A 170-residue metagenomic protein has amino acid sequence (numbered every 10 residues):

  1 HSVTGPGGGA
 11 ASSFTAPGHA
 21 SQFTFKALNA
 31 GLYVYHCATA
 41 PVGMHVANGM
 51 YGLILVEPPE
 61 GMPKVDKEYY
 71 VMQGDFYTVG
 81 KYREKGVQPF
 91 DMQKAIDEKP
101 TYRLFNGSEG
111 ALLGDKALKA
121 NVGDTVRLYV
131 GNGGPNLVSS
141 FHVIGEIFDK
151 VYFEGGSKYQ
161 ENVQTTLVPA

Functional and structural regions predicted by a protein language model:
H1-A170: Copper-binding active sites and cupredoxin-like electron-transfer domains, recognizing His/Cys-rich ligand loops
